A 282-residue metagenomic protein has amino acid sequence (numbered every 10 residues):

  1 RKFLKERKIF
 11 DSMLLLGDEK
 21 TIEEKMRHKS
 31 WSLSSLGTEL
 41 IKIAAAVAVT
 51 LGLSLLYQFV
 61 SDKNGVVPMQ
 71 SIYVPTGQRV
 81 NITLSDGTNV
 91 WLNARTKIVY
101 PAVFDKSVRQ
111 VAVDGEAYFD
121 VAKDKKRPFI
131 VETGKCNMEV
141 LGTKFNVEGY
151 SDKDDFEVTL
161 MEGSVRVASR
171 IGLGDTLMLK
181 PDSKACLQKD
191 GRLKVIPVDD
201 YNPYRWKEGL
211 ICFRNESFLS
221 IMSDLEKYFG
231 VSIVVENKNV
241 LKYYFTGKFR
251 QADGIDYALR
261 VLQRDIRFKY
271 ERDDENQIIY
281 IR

Functional and structural regions predicted by a protein language model:
R1-T21: Short alpha-helical interface segments
L15, I22-R282: A residue-level detector for the "anchor" residue at the start of short, highly conserved motifs
